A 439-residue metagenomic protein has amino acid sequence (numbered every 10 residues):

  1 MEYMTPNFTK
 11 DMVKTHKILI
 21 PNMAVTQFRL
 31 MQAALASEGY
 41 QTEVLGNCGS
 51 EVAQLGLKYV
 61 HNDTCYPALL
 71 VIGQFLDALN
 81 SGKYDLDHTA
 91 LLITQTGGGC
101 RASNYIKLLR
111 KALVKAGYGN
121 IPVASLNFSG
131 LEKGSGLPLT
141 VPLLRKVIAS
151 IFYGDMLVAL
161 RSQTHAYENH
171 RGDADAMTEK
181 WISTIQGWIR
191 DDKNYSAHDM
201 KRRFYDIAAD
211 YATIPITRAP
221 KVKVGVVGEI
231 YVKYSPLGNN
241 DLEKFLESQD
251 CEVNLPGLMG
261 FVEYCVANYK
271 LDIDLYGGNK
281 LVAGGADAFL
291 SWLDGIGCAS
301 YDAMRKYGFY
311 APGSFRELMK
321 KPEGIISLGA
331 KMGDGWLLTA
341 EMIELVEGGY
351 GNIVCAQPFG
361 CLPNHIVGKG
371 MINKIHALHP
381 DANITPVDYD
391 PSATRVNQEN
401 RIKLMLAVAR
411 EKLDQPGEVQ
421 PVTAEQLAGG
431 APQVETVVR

Functional and structural regions predicted by a protein language model:
M1-R439: An N-terminal assembly and electron-transfer interface module characteristic of large anaerobic redox and radical
